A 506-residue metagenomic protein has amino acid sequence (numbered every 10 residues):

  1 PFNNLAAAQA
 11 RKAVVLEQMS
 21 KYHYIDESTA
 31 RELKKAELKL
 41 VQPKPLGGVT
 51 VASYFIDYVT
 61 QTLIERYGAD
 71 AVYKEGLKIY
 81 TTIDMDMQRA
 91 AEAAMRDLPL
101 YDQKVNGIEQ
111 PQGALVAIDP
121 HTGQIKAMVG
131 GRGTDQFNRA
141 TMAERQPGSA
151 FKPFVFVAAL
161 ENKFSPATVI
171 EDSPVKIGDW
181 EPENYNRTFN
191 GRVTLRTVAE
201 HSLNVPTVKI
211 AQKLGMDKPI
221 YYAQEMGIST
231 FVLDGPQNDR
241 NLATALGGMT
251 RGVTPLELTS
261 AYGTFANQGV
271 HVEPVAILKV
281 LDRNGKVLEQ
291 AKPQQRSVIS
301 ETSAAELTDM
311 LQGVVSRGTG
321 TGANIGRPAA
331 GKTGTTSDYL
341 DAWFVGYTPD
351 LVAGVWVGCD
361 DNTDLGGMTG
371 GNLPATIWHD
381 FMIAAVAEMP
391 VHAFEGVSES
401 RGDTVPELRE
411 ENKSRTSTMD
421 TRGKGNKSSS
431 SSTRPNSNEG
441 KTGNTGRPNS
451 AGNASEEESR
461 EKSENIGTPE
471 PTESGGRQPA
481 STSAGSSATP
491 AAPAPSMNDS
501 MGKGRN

Functional and structural regions predicted by a protein language model:
P1-A6, V15-L16, S20, V41-T50 (+10 more regions): Second-shell loop/turn segments in exported
P1-A93, Q224, I228-Q237, A243-G248 (+2 more regions): Non-catalytic, structured segments within soluble enzyme domains
N3, D97, D172, T194-R196 (+4 more regions): Primarily short, surface-exposed interaction patches in extracytoplasmic proteins
P45-V51, F55, F164-P219, H271 (+1 more regions): Conserved catalytic neighborhood of penicillin-recognizing serine enzymes
T60-I64, A117-G131, L160-F164, V175 (+7 more regions): Glycine-rich, acidic and aromatic/proline-enriched surface loops and short helix-turn segments that act as binding
T81-N106, L115-A117, M128-A143, F151 (+3 more regions): A penicillin-recognizing enzyme superfamily signal
I108-Q112, D135-F154, P166-I170, V193 (+1 more regions): Short active-site loop at a secondary-structure junction that contains or immediately precedes the catalytic residue(s)
N444-N506: Long, low-complexity, intrinsically disordered segments
